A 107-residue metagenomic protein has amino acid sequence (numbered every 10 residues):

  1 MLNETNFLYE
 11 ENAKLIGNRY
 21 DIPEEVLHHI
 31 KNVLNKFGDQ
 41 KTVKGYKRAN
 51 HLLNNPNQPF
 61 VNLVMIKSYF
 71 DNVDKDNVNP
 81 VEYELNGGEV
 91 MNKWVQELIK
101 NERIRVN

Functional and structural regions predicted by a protein language model:
L2-N107: Extended terminal accessory/targeting regions
